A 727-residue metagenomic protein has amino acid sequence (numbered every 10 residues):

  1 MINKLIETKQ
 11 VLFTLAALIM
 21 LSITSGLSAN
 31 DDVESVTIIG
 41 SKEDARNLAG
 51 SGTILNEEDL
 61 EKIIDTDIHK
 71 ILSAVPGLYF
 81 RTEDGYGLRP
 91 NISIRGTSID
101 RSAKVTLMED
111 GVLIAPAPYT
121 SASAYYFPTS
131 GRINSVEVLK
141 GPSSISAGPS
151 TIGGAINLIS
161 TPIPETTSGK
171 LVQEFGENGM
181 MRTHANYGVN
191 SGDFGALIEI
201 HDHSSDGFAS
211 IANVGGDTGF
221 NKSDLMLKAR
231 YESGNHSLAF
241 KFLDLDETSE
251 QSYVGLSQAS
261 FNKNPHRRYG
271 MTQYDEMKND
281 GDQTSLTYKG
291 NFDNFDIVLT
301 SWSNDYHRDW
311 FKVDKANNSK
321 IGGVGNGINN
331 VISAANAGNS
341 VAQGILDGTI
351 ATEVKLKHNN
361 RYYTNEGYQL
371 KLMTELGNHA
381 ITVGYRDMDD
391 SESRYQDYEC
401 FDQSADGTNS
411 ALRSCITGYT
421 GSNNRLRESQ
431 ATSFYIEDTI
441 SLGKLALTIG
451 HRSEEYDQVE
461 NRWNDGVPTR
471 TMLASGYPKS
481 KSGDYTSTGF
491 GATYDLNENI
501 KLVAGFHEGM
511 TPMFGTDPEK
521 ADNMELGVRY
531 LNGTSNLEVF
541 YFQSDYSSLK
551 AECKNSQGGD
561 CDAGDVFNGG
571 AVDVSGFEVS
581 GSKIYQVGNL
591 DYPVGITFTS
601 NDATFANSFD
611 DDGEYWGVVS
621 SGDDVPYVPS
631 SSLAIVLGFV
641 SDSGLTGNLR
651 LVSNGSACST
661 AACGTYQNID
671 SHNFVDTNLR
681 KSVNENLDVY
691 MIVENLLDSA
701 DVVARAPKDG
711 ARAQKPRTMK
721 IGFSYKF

Functional and structural regions predicted by a protein language model:
V33-I63, L88-N91: N-terminal periplasmic "start-of-domain" segments of outer-membrane beta-barrel proteins
S73-V112: Extracytoplasmic beta-strand/coil segments of soluble accessory domains associated with Gram-negative outer-membrane
V112-K140: Short acidic/polar hinge/loop motifs at secondary-structure boundaries that mediate gating or recognition
S168-K170, F175-S204, N213-S252, E276-N291: Transmembrane beta-barrel wall of Gram-negative outer-membrane proteins
T287-D314, D495-G505, E519-F609, I692-E694: Membrane-embedded beta-barrel scaffold of Gram-negative outer-membrane proteins
E375-D390, T417-Y546, G638-S643: Structural signature of Gram-negative outer-membrane beta-barrels, strongest in the C-terminal barrel of TonB-dependent
E375-N378, S441-L447, E455-Y456, V566-A661 (+3 more regions): Gram-negative outer-membrane beta-barrel transporters
S547, F609, S653-S659, T677-F727: C-terminal beta-signal and adjacent terminal beta-strands/loops of Gram-negative outer-membrane beta-barrel proteins
